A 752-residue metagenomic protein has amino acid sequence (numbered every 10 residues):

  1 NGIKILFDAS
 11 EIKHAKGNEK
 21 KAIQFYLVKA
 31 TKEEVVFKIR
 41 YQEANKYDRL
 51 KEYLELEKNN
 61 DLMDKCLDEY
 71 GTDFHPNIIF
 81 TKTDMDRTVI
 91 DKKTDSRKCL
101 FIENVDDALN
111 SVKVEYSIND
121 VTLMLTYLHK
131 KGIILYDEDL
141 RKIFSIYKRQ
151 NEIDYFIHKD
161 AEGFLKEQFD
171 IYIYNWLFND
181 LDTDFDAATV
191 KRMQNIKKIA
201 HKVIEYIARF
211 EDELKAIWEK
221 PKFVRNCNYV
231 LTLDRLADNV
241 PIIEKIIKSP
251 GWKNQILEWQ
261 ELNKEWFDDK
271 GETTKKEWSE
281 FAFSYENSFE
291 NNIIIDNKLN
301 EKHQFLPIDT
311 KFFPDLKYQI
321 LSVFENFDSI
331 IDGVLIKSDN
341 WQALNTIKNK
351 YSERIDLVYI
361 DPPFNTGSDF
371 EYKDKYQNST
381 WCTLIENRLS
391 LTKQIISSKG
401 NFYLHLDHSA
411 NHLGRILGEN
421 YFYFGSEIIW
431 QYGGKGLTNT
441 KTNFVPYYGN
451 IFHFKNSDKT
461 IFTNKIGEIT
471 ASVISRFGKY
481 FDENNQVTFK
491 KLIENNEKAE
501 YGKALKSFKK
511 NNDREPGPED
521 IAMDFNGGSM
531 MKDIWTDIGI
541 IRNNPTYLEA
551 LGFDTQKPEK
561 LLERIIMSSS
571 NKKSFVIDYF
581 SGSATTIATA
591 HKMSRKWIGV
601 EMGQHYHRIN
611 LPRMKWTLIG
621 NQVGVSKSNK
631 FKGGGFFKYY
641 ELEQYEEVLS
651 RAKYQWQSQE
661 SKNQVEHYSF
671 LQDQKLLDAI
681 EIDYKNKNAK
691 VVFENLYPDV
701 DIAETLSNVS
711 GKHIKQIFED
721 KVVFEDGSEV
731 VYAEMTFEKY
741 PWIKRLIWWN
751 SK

Functional and structural regions predicted by a protein language model:
N1-K317, V323, D332, K348 (+8 more regions): Accessory, often C-terminal, charged low-complexity segments
I39, K350-S368, V576-A590: Conserved proline-anchored active-site loop of SAM-dependent methyltransferases that bridges a beta-strand
Q319-D332, S368-D374, I538-L551: Short glycine/proline-rich turn/loop motifs
E325-E353, V358, N365, L391: A conserved hydrophobic secondary-structure block that centers on an alpha-helix together with its immediately flanking
I336, Y403, Y579, G599: Conserved SAM-binding loop
D356, P362-L384, R388, K399 (+1 more regions): Mobile active-site "lid"/loop adjacent to the S-adenosyl-L-methionine
G400-N401, F575: Short glycine-centered segments of the SAM/dcSAM-binding site in methyltransferase folds
Y547-L561: Conserved SAM-binding loop and adjacent beta-strand
